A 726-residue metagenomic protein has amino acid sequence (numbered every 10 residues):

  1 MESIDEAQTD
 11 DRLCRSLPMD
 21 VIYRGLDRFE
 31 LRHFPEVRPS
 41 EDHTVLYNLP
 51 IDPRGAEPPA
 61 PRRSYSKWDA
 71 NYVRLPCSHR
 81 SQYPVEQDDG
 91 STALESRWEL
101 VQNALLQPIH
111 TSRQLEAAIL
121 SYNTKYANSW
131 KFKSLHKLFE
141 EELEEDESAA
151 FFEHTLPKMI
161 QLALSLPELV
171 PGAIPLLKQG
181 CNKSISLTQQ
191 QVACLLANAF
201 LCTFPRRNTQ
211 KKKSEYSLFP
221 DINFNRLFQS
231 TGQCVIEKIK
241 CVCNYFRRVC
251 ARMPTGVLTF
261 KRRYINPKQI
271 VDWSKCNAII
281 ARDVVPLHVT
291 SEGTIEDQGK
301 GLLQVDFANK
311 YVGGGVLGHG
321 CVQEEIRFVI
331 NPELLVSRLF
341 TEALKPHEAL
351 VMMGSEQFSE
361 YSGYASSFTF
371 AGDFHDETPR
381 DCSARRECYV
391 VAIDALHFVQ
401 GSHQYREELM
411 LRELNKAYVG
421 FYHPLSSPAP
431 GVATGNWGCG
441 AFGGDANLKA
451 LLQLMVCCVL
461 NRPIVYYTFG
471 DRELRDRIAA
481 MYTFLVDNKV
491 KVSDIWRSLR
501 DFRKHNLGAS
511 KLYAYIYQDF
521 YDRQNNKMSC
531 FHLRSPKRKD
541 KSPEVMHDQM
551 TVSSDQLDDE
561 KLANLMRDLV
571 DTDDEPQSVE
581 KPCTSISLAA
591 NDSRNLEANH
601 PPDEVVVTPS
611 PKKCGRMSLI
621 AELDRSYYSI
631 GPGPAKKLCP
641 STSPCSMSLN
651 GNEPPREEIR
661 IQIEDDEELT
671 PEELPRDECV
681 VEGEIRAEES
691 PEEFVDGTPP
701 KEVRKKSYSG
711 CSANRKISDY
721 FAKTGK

Functional and structural regions predicted by a protein language model:
M1-K726: Macrodomain-like recognition of ADP-ribose-binding/processing modules
